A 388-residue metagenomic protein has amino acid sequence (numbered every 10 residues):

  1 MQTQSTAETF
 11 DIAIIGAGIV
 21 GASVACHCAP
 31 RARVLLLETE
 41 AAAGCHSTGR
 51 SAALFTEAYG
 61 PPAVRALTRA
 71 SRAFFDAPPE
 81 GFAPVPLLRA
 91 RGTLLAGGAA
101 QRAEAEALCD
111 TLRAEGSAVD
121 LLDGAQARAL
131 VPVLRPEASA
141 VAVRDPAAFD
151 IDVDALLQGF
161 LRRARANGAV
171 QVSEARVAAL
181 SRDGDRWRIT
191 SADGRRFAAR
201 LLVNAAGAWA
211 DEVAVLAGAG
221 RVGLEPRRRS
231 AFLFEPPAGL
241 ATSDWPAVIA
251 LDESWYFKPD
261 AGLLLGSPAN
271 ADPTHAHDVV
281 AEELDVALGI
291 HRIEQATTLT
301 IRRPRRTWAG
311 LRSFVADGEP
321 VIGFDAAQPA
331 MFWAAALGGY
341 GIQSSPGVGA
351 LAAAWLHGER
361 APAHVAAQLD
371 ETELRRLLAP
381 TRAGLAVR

Functional and structural regions predicted by a protein language model:
T6-E8, S23, A327-R388: C-terminal lid/capping helical subdomain adjacent to the catalytic/cofactor pocket in oxidative enzymes
F10-L35: N-terminal Rossmann-like FAD-binding beta1-loop-alpha1 element of flavoenzymes
A29-T48: Glycine-rich FAD pyrophosphate-binding loop
G44, R195-P246: Central helical "cap/lid" subdomain
A52-L130, S254-W255, R292: Dinucleotide-binding Rossmann-like beta1-alpha1 core, especially the glycine-rich loop that anchors the ADP
D76-A77, G97-N167, S173, A179-D185: Flavin (FAD/FMN) cofactor-binding and adjacent substrate-gating region of FAD-dependent oxidoreductase domains
A178-R196: Conserved beta-strand-loop-beta-strand element in the redox core of flavoprotein oxidoreductases
G220-R221, P236-A330: Active-site lid/adjacent beta-loop-alpha segment flanking the redox-cofactor pocket in flavoenzymes
